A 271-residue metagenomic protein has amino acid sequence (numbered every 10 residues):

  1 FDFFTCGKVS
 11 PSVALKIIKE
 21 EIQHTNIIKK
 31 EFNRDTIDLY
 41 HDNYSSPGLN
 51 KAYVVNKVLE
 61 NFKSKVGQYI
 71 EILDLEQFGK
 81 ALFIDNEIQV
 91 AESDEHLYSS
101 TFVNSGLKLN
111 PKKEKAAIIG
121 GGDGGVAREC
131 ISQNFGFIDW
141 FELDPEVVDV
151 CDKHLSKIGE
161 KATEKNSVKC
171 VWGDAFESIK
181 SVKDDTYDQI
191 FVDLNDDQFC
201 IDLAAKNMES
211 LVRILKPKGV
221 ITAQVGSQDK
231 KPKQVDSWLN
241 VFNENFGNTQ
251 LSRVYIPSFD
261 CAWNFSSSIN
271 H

Functional and structural regions predicted by a protein language model:
D2, E20-I84: Non-catalytic substrate-recognition/targeting regions of SAM-dependent transferases
F3-D42, V90-N245, F259-C261: The AdoMet/dcAdoMet-binding core of the Class I SAM-like
G67, G79, K218, A262-W263: Active-site lining segments that contact anionic ligands and/or coordinate catalytic metals
E76, D174, R253: Residues at the C-termini of beta-strands that transition into short coil/loop
Q77, Q228, I256: Short, glycine-/Ser/Thr-/acidic-enriched flexible segments
N245, Y255-H271: Core SAM-dependent methyltransferase catalytic element
T249-Q250: Short beta-strand elements
